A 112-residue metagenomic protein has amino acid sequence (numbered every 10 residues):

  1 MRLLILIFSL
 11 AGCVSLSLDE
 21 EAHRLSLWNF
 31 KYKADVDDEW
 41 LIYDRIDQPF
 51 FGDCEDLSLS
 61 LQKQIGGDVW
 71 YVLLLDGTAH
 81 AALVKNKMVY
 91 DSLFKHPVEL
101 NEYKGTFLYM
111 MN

Functional and structural regions predicted by a protein language model:
M1-S15: Classical Sec-dependent N-terminal signal peptides that target proteins to the secretory pathway
C13-N112: A structural boundary/capping signal
